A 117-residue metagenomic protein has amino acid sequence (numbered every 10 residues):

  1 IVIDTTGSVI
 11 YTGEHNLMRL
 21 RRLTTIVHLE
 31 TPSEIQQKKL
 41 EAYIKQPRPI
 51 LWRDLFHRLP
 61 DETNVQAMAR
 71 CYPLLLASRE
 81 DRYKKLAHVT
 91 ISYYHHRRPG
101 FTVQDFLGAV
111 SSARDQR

Functional and structural regions predicted by a protein language model:
I1-T25, L29: Glycine-rich phosphate-binding loop used to anchor ATP phosphates in small-molecule kinases, encompassing both
I1-V2, I26, Q46-P49, V89 (+1 more regions): A general structural signal for well-ordered secondary-structure junctions
T6, P32, Y94: Anionic group-transfer/hydrolysis microenvironments
V9-Y11, I35, R97: Glycine-rich nucleotide phosphate-binding loop and flanking beta-alpha elements of Rossmann-like dinucleotide-binding
T12-H15, K38-K39, F101-T102: Short glycine-/acidic-enriched loop or helix-start segments at secondary-structure transitions that form or flank
N16-L20, E41-K45, D105-F106: Short, glycine/charged-enriched secondary-structure capping and boundary segments
L23-R79: A glycine- and Lys/Arg-enriched "phosphate-lid" helix/loop adjacent to the NTP-binding pocket of small-molecule kinases
R70, L74-R117: NTP-dependent small-molecule kinase module
